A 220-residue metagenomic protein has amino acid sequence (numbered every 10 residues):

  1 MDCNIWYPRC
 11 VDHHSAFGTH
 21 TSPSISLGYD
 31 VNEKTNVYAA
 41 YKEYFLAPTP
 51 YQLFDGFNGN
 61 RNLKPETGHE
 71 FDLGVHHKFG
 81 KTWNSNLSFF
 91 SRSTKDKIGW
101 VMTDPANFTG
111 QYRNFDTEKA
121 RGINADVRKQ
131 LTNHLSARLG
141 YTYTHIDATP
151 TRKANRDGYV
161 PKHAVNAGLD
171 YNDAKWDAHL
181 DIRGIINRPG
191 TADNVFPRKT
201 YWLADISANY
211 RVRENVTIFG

Functional and structural regions predicted by a protein language model:
M1, I5-V11, A39-E43, L87-S91 (+3 more regions): Transmembrane beta-barrel strands of outer-membrane/channel proteins
M1-N32, A47: Signature of Gram-negative outer-membrane beta-barrel scaffolds
P8-H13, G56-R61, E70, F108-N114 (+4 more regions): Extracellular loop and loop/strand-boundary signature of outer-membrane beta-barrel proteins
T19-T21, T67-F71, T117-R121, Y159-V165 (+1 more regions): Residues that define the transmembrane beta-barrel architecture of outer-membrane proteins
I25-Y29, L73-H77, A125-K129, L139 (+2 more regions): Residues on the lipid-exposed face of transmembrane beta-strands in outer-membrane beta-barrel proteins
D30, N36-K42, L46, P65-R121 (+2 more regions): Membrane-embedded beta-barrel scaffold of Gram-negative outer-membrane proteins
K34-V37, K81-S85, H134-A137, K175-L180 (+1 more regions): Repeated loop/turn-to-beta-strand initiation elements of outer-membrane beta-barrel proteins
S91-S93, Y112-A192: Gram-negative outer-membrane beta-barrel transporters
